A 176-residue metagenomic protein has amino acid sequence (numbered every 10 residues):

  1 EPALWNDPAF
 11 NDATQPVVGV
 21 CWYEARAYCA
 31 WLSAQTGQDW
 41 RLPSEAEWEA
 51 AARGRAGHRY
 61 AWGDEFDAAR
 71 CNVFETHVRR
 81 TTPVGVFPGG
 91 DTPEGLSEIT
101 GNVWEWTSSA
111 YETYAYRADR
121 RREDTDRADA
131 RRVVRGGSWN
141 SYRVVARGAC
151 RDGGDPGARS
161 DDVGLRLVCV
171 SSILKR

Functional and structural regions predicted by a protein language model:
E1-D152, P156-D161, V168: Functional-site microenvironments in short loops/helix caps that host divalent-cation chemistry
A128, K175-R176: Polar low-complexity intrinsically disordered regions
S141, L174-K175: Short, acidic Gly/Pro/Ser/Thr-rich loop/turn segments
L167-L174: Short beta-strand-to-coil "C-cap" segments at the C-terminal boundary of structured domains/repeats, marking
